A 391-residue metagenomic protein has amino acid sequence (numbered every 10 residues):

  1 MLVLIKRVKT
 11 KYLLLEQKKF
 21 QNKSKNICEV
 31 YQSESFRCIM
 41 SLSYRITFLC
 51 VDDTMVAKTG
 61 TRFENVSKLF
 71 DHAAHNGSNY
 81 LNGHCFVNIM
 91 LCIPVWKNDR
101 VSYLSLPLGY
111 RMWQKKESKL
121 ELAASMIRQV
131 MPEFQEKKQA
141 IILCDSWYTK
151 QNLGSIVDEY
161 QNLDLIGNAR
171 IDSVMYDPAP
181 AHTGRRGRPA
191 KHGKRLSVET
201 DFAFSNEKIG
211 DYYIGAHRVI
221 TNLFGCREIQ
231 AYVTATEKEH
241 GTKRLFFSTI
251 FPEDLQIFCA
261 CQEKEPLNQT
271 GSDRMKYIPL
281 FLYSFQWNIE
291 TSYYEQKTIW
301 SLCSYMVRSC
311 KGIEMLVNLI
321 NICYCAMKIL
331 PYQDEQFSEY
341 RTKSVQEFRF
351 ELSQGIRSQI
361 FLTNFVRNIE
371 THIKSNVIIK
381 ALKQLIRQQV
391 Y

Functional and structural regions predicted by a protein language model:
M1-L2, L282: Short, N-terminal intrinsically disordered low-complexity segments that are rich in Pro/Gly and polar/charged residues
L2-L15: Short, basic interhelical loop/turn and adjoining N-cap of the next helix at nucleic-acid- or acidic-partner-contacting
K9-T10, K18-N22, N26, T242-R244 (+1 more regions): Non-heme di-metal
E16-R100, L108, Y212-T221: Active-site-proximal, Lys/Arg-enriched surface segment that forms a nucleic-acid-binding/basic interface patch
L42-Y44, K58-R62, W96-Y391: Single, function-defining residue in the core of a domain
